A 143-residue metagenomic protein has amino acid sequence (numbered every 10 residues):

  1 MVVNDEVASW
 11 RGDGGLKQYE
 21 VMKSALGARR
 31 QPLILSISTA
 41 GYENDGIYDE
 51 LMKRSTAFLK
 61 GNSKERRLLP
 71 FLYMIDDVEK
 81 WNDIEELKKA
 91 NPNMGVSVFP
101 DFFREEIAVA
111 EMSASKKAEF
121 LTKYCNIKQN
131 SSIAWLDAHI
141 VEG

Functional and structural regions predicted by a protein language model:
M1: Inter-Walker segment of RecA-like/P-loop motor cores
D5-S9: Walker B catalytic acidic pair
D13-V21, G27-G143: Non-catalytic, compositionally simple segments
